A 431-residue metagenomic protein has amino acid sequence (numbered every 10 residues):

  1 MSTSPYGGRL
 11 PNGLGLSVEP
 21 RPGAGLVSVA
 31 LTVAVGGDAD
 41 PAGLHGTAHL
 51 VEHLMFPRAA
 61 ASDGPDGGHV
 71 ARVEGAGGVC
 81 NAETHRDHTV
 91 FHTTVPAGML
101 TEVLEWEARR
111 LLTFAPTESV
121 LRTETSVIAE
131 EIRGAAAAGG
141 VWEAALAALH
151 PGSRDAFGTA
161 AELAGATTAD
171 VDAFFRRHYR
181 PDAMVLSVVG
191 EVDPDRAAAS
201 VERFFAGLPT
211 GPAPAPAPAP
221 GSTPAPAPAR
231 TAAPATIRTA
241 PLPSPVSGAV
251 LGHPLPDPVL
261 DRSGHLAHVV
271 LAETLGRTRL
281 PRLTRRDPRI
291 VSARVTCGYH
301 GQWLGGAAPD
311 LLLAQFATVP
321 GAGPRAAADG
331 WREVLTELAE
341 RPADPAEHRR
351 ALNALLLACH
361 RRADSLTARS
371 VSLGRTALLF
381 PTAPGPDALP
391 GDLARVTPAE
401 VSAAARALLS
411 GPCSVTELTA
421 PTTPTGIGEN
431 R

Functional and structural regions predicted by a protein language model:
M1-V18, D193-A240, D392, P398-R431: Proteolytic maturation boundary segments
T3, V185-S187, R349-R431: C-terminal regions of mature proteins
R21, A30-T32, A213-R282, L304: His/Glu-based metal-binding/catalytic segments typifying zinc-dependent metallopeptidases
G23, S28-T94, S153, T274-S292: M16/MPP (pitrilysin/insulinase) zinc-metallopeptidase core fold and M16-derived inactive scaffolds
V33, A60-D63, G68-F174, D195 (+3 more regions): Acidic/histidine-enriched segments that form metal/cofactor-coordinating and catalytic pocket/exosite environments
E74, V250-P254, A272-T318: A structural supersecondary motif
V127-W142, A232, R238-P241, V246 (+4 more regions): Short acidic/His-enriched helical or mixed secondary-structure segments at domain edges of catalytic enzymes and some
T168-F204, P412-S414: Non-catalytic, conformational "gating/processing" segments within enzyme and secreted inhibitor domains
